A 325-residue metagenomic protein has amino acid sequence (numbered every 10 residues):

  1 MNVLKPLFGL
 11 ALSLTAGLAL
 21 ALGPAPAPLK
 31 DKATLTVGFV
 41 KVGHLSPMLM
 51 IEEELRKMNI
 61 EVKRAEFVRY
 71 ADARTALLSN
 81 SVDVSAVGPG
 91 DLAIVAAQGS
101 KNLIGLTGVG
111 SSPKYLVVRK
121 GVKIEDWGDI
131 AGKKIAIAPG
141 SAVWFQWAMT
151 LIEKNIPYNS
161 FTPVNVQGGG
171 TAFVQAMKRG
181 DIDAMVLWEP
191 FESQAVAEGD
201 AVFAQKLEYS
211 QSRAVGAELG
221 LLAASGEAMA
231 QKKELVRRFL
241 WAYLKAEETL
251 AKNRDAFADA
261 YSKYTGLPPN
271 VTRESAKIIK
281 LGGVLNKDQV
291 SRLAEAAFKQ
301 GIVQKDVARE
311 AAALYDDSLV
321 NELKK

Functional and structural regions predicted by a protein language model:
M1-T34, K324-K325: Short, low-complexity disordered leader/linker segments with a strong preference for bacterial N-terminal type II
L22-G168, A176-R179, D183-E189, Q205-K206 (+1 more regions): Short, glycine-/small- and polar/acidic-enriched structural segments that line small-molecule recognition paths
R56, I152, V196, K263 (+1 more regions): Short polybasic/polar patches that bind polyanions
K57, E208-V215, K280-K287: Short, solvent-exposed loop/beta-turn-alpha elements that line the ligand-binding surface or hinge of extracytoplasmic
G90-D91, P163-A260: Pocket-lining segment of extracytoplasmic ligand-binding domains
A230-K305: Secondary-structure end/capping motifs
F298-K325: Conserved C-terminal helix/tail region of periplasmic/extracytoplasmic solute-binding proteins
